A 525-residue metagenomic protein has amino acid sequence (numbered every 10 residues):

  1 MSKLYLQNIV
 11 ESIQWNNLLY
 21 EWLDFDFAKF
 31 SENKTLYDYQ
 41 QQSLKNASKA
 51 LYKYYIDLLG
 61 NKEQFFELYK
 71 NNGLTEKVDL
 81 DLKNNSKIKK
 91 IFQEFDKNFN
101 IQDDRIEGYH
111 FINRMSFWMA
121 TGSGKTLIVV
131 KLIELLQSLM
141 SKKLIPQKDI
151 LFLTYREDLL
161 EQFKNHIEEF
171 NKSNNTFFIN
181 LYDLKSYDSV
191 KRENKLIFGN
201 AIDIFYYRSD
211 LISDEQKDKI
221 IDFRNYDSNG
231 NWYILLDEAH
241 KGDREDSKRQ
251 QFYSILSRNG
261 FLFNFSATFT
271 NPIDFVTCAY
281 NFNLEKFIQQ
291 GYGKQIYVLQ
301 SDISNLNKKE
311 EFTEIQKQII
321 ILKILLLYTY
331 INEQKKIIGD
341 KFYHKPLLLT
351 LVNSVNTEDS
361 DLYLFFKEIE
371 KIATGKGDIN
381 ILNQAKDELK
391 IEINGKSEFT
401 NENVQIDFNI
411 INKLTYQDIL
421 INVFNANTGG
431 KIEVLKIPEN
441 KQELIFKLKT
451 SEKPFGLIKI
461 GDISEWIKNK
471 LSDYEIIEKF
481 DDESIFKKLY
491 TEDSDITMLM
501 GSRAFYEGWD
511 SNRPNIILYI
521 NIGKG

Functional and structural regions predicted by a protein language model:
M1-D38, S138-S141, Q289, Q295-K396 (+2 more regions): Conserved, well-structured beta-alpha core segment at the onset of a catalytic domain
Q14-W118: Conserved pre-motif I regulatory segment
T35-A47, Y109, A120-K131, L159-L160 (+8 more regions): Phosphate/oxyanion-binding active-site loops and adjacent basic polyanion-contact surfaces
K83-R105, H110, D218-I221, N225-S228 (+3 more regions): Substrate-gripping "pore-loop 1 plus following alpha2 helix"
G108, S123, N175-D203, Q216-I221 (+1 more regions): Conserved C-terminal RecA-like helicase domain
S116-W118, L151, L347-L349: Short hydrophobic/aromatic beta-strand immediately N-terminal to the Walker A/P-loop
T126-S141, E161-N165, Y206-G339, L348 (+2 more regions): Signature of the SF2 helicase/ATPase Hel1-core->accessory helical subdomain module
L127-I128, K143-N171, V352-N356: Conserved Walker A/P-loop ATP-binding site and its immediately adjacent core in helicase/helicase-like ATPase domains
